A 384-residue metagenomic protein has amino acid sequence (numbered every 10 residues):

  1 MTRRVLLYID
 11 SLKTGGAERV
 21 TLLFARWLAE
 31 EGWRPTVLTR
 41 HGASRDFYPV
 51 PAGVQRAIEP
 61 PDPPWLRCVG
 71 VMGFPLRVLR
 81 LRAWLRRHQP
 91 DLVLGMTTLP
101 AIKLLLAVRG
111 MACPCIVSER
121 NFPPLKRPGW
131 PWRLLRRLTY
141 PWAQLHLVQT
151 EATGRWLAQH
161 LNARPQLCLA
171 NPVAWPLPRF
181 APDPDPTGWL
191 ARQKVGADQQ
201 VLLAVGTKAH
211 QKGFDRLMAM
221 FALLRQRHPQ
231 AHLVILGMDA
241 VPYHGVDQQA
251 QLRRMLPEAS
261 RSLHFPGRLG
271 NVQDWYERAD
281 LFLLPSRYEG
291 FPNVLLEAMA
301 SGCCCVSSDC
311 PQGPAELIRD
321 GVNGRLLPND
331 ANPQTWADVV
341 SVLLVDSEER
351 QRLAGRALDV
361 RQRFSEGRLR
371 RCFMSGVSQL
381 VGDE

Functional and structural regions predicted by a protein language model:
L6, G196-K212, M218-F221: Conserved donor-binding/catalytic core segment of Leloir-type glycosyltransferases
L7-G15, R19-L23, W27-V69, T153-H160 (+2 more regions): N-terminal strand-loop element at the rim of the active site of nucleotide-sugar-dependent glycosyltransferases
D46-P49, V234-R261, E349: Short, structured helix-loop element that forms part of the nucleotide-activated donor/catalytic region
G95-A101, E119: Short His-centered aromatic/hydrophobic patch
A143-P178: A short, active-site helix/loop in glycosyltransferases that binds the activated sugar's phosphate group
R268, R287: Aromatic "clamp/platform" in nucleotide-sugar-dependent glycosyltransferases that forms part of the donor/acceptor
C304-S308: Short hydrophobic beta-strand element within catalytic cores of glycosyltransferases and related nucleotide-activated
R319-G321, R325-Q334, S341-S347, Q362: Conserved acidic donor-binding segment of nucleotide-sugar-dependent glycosyltransferases
